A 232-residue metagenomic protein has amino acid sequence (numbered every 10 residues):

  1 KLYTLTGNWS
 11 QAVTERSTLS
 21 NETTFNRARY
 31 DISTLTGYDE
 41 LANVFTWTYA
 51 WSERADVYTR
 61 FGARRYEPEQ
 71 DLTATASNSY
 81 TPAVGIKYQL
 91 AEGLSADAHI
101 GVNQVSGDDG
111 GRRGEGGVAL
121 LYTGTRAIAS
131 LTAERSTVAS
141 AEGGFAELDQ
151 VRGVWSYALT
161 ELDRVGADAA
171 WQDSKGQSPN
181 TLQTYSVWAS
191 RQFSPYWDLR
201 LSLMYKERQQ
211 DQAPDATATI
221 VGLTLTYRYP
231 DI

Functional and structural regions predicted by a protein language model:
K1-I232: Gram-negative and organellar
